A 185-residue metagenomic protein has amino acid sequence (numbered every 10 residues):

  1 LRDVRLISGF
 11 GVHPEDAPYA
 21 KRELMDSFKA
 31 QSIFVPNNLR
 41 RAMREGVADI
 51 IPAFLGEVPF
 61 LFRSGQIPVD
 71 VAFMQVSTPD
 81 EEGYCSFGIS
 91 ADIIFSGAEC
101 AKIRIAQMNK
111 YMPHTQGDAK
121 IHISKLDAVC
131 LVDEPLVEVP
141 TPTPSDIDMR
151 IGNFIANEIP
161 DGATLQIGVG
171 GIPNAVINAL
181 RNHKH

Functional and structural regions predicted by a protein language model:
L1-H185: Conserved alpha/beta enzyme-core scaffold
